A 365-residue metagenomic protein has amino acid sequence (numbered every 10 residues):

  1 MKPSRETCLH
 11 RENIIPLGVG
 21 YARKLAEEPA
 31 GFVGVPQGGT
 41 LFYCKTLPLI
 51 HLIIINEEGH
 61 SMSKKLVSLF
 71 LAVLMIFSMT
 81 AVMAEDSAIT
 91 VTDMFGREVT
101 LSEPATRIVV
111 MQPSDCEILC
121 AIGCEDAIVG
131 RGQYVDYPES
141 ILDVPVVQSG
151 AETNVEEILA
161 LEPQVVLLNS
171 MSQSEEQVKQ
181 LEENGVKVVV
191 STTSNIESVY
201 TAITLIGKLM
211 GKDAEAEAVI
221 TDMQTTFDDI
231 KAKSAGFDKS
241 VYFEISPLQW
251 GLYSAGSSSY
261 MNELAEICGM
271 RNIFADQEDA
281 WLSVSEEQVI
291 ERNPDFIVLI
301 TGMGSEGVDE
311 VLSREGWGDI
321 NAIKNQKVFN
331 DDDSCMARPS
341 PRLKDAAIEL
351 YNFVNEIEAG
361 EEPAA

Functional and structural regions predicted by a protein language model:
M1-E85: Gram-positive cell-envelope targeting signals
H51-L66, L71, S78-S114, D213-F243 (+2 more regions): Bacterial Sec-exported substrate-binding components of ABC uptake systems
E85, R107, T153, S198-T201 (+5 more regions): Structured C-terminal subdomain patch of bacterial secreted/periplasmic proteins
T106-L161, V165-M171, M270-I273: A short, structured surface patch at a secondary-structure boundary
G132, S257-W281, N330: His/Asp/Glu-enriched short active-site or ligand-binding loop at hydrolase and phosphoryl-transfer sites
Y134-S140, S172-L205, L209: Flexible loop/hinge segments that line or gate small-molecule binding clefts
V155-P163, V284-N293: Short helices/loops that flank or line small-molecule/ion binding pockets
S174-E176, S191-L205, D238-Y260: Extracytoplasmic ligand-binding site segments that recognize negatively charged/polar headgroups
